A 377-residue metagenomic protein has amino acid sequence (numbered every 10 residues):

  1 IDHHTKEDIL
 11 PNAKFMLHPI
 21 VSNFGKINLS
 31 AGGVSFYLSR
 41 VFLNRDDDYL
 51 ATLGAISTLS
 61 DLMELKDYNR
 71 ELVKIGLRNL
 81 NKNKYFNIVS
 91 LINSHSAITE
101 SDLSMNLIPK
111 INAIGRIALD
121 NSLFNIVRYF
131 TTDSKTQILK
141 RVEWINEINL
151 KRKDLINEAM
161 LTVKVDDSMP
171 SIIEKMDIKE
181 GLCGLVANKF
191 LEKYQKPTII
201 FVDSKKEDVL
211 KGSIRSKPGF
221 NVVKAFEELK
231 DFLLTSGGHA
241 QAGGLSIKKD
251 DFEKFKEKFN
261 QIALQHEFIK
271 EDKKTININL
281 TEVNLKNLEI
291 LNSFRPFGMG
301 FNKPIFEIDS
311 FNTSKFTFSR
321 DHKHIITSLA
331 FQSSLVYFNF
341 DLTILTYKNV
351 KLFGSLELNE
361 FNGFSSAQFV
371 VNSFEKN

Functional and structural regions predicted by a protein language model:
I1-V34, D48: Hydrophobic, small-residue-rich alpha-helical packing segments that form membrane-like cores
N12, L43-E257, E267-E271, N277-E282 (+2 more regions): Hydrophobic helix-and-loop "lid/oligomerization" segment in the mid-to-C-terminal part of catalytic domains
E174, I325-F331, F369-S373: Short, acidic/hydrophobic/Gly-rich beta-strand patch recurrent on exposed beta strands that often constitutes part
G237, L291, S310-T313, K348-E360: OB-fold and OB-like beta-barrel modules that bind single-stranded nucleic acids
D251-E257, K348-N377: OB-fold single-stranded nucleic acid-binding module
I276-L329, S333: Accessory interdomain/linker segments of ATP-dependent helicases and helicase-like nucleic-acid enzymes that mediate
A330-I344: Beta-strand/loop nucleic-acid-binding surfaces
